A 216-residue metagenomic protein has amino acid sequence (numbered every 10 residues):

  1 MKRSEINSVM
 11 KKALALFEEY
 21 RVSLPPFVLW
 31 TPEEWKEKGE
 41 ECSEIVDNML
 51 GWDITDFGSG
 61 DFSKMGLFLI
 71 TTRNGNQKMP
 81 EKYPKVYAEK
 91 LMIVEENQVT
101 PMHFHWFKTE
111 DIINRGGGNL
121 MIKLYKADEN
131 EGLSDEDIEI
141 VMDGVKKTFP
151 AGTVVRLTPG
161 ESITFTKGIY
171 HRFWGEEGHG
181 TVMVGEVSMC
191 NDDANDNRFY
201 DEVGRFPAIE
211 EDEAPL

Functional and structural regions predicted by a protein language model:
M1-A88, P215-L216: A short, N-terminal "cap"/entry segment at the start of jelly-roll beta-barrel domains of the cupin/DSBH fold
K2, D128-T148, W174-L216: Double-stranded beta-helix
Q77-A88, V99-D111, R115-G116: A short beta-loop-beta micro-motif enriched in histidine and acidic residues
K90, E110-D111, T153, E161: Short, conserved secondary-structure segments in the cores of folded domains
E95, A151-G178, V184-V187: Conserved metal-binding segment of the jelly-roll/cupin
E95-E96, K108-E110, N114-N130: Glycine- and acidic-residue-biased ligand/ion/polar-headgroup-sensing regions
